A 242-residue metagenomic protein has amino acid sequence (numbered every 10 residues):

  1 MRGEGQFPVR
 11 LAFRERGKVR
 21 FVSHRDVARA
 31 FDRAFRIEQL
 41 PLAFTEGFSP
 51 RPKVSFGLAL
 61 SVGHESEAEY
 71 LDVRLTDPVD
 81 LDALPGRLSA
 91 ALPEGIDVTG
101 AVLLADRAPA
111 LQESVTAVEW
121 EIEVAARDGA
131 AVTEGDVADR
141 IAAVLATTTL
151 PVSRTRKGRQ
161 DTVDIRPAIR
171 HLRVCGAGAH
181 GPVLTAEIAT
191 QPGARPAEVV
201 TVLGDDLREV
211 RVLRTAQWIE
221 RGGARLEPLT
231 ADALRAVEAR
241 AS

Functional and structural regions predicted by a protein language model:
G3, A146-S242: Core RNA-modification/binding signature centered on pseudouridine synthases
F7, A12-R14, K18, V22 (+2 more regions): Extended, well-folded interaction surfaces typified by the phenylalanyl-tRNA synthetase beta subunit core
A43-T76, D106: Short, charge-patterned binding micro-sites
E67-E121: Ordered, amphipathic secondary-structure segments that act as subunit-interaction surfaces in large macromolecular
T76-L81, R127-G129, Q191-P192: Helix N-cap motif at beta-to-alpha junctions
L81-L92, T133-T147, V199-V202: Short amphipathic alpha-helices in soluble, non-transmembrane regions that often serve as interface/regulatory elements
E121-Q160: A contiguous pocket-lining binding segment that forms or flanks enzyme active sites
